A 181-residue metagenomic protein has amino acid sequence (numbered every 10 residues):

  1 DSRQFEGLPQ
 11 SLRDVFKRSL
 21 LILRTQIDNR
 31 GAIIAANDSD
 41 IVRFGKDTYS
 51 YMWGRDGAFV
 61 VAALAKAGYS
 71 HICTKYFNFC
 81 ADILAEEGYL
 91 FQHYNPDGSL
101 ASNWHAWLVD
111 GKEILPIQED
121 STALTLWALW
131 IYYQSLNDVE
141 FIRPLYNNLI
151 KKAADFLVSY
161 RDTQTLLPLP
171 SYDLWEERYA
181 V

Functional and structural regions predicted by a protein language model:
D1-Y49, S70, A81-E86, V139-F141: Acidic/polar, glycine-enriched structural segments that form the non-catalytic walls/loops of the carbohydrate-binding
R24, G31, I41-V42, G98 (+4 more regions): Residues in flexible loops and secondary-structure boundaries
T25, N29, E86, P96 (+2 more regions): Short loop/turn segments at secondary-structure transitions that flank enzyme active sites
N29-I33, F156-L169: C-terminal ends of transmembrane alpha-helices and the immediately adjacent extracellular/lumenal or cytosolic loop
I33-I34, L90, L100, P168: Short clusters of hydrophobic/aromatic residues that line enzyme substrate/ligand-binding pockets
A36-T48, D110-K112, L167-V181: Active-site-adjacent structural elements in folded domains
Y49-R161: Aromatic-rich carbohydrate-recognition surfaces in CAZymes
